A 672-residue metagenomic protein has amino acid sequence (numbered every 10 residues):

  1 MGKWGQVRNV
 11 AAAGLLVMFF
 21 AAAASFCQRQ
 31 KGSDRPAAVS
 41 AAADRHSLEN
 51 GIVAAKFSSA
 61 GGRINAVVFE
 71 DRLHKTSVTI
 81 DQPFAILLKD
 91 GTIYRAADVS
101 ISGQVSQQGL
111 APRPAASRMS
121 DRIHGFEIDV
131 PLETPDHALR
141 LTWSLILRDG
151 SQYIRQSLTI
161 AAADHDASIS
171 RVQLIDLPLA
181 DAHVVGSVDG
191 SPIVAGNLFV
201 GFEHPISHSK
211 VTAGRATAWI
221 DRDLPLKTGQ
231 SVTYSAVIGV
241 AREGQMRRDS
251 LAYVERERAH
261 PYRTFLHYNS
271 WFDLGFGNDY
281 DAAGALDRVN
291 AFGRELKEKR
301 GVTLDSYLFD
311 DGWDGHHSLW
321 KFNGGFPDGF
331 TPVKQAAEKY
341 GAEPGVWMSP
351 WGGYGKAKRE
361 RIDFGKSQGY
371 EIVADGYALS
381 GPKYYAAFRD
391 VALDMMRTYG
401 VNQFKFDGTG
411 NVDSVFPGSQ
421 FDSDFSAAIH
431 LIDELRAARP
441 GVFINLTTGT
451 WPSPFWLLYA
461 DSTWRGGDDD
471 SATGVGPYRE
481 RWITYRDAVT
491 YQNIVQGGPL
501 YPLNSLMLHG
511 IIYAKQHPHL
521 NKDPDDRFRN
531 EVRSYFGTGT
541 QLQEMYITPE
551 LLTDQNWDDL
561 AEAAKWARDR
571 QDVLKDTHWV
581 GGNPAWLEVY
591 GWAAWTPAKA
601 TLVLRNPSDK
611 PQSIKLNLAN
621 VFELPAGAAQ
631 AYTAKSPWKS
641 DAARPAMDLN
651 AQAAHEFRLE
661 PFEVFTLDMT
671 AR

Functional and structural regions predicted by a protein language model:
A43-P131: Acidic-aromatic substrate-binding/catalytic surfaces of carbohydrate-active enzymes
I52, D223-R242, L659-T670: Short Pro-Gly-centered flexible turn/kink motifs
S59, M119-A180, T596-A598: Acidic, contiguous internal or C-terminal segments within carbohydrate-active enzymes that form a structured patch used
G229, A428-A642, A654-M669: Active-site-proximal substrate-binding groove within the catalytic cores of carbohydrate-active enzymes
M246-S306, D310-D314: An acidic-aromatic substrate-binding cleft motif
L266, L308-F309, G329-I372, G441-N445 (+1 more regions): Glycine-rich, aromatic-flanked loop segments that form ligand/cofactor-binding clefts across common enzyme folds
H267-L286, W313-P327, Y370-A387, G410-F425 (+1 more regions): The substrate-binding groove and active-site-proximal loops of carbohydrate-active enzymes, especially glycoside
L274-D279, E343-Y399, G410: Active-site-adjacent "subsite" loops/lids of carbohydrate-active enzymes
